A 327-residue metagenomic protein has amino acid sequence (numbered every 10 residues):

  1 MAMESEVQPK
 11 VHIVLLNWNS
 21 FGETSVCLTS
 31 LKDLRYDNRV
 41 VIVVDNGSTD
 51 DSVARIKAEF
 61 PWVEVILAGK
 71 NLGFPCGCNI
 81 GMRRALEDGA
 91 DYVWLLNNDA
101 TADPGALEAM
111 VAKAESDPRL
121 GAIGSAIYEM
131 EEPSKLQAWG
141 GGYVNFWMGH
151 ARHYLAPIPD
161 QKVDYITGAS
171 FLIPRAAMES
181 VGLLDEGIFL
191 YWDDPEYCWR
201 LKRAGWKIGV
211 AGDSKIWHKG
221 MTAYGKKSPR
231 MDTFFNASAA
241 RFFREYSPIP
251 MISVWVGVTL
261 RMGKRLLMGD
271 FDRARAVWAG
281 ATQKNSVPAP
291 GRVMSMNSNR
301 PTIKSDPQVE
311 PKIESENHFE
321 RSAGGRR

Functional and structural regions predicted by a protein language model:
T29-N38: Short, acidic, metal-binding catalytic loop of nucleotide-sugar glycosyltransferases
R39-G47, I66-A68: Short beta-strand/loop segment that forms part of the nucleotide-sugar
L67-D88: Glycine-rich, basic loop-to-helix element that forms the pyrophosphate-binding segment of sugar-nucleotide handling
C76-I80, A100-G182, G187: Acidic/His-rich active-site region of diverse nucleotide-sugar glycosyltransferases
A90-T101: Short beta-strand-to-loop acidic/aromatic patch adjacent to the donor-nucleotide binding site
I166, L190-E196, M231: Acidic donor-binding loop at a coil-to-helix junction in glycosyltransferase catalytic cores that engages
E186-F189, P195-W217: Catalytic donor-sugar/metal-binding loop of nucleotide-sugar-dependent glycosyltransferases
P229-A240, R244-R327: Non-catalytic, C-terminal membrane-associated alpha-helical segments of glycosyltransferases
